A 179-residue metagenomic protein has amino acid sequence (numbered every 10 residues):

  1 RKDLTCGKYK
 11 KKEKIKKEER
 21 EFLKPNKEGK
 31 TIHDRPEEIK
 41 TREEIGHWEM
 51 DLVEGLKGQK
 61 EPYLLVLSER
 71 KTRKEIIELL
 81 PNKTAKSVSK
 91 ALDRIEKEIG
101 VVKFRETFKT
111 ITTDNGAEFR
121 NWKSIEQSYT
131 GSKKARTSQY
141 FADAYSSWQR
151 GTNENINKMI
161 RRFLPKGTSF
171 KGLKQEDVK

Functional and structural regions predicted by a protein language model:
R1-T41: Basic, flexible linker segments flanking DNA-binding modules in nucleic acid-interacting mobile-element proteins
K30-H33, E44, W48, L52-V53 (+2 more regions): Long, charged, low-complexity intrinsically disordered regions
K40, V53-E54, Q59-I76, L80: Short conserved beta-strand segments at catalytic cores or DNA/RNA-binding microdomains of nucleic-acid binding
R42-G46, G167-T168: Glycine-centered loop/turn motifs
D51, L67, R73, L92 (+3 more regions): Mobile genetic element proteins and their domesticated derivatives, centered on retroelements and DNA transposons
L56, K60, I77-V102: Active-site beta-loop-alpha junctions of metal-dependent nucleic acid enzymes, especially the RNase H-like/DDE
T113-N115, R120-K123, S138-L164, K171-K179: RNase H-like two-metal-ion nuclease catalytic core shared by retroviral integrases and related mobile-element nucleases
I125-A135: Short, surface-exposed basic-aromatic patches at helix termini and helix-loop junctions that form
